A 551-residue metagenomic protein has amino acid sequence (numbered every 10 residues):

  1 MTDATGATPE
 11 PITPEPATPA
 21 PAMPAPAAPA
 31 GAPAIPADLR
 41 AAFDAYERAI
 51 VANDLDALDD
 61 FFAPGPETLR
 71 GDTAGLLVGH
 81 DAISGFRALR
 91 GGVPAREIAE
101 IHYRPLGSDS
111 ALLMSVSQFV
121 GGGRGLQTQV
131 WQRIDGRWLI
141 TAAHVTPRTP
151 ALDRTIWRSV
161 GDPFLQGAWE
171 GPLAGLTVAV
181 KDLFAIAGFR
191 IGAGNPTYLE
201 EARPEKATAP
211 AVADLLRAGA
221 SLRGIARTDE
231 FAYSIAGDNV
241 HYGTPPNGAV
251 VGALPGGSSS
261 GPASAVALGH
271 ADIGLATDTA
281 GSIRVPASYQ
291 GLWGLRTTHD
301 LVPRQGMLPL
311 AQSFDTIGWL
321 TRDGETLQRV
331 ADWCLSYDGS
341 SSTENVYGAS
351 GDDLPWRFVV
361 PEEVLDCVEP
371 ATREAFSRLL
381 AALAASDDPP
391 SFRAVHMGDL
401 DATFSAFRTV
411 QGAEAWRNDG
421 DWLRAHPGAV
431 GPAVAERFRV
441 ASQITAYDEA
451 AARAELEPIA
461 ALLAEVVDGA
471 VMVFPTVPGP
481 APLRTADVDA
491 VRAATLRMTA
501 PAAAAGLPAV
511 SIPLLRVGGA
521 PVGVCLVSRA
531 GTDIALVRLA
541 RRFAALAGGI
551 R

Functional and structural regions predicted by a protein language model:
T2-A4, R148-L173, S336-L496: Amidase signature
G6-G31: Intrinsically disordered, low-complexity proline-rich tandem-repeat tracts
D38, L69-R70, L77-R124: Surface-exposed, charged secondary-structure patches
R40, D44-V51, D59-G75, D278: Short, solvent-exposed secondary-structure junction/capping segments
Y46, L58-D59, P66, G79 (+3 more regions): Hydrophobic pocket/interface hotspot
P105-G107, M114-S115, Q129-A271: Gly/Ser-rich catalytic/binding loops embedded in alpha/beta enzyme cores
T146-L152, L268, I273, T279-V364 (+1 more regions): Structural helix-boundary/capping segments
V180, L222-R227, L275-T277, R393-V395 (+1 more regions): General beta-strand structural signal in soluble alpha/beta enzymes
